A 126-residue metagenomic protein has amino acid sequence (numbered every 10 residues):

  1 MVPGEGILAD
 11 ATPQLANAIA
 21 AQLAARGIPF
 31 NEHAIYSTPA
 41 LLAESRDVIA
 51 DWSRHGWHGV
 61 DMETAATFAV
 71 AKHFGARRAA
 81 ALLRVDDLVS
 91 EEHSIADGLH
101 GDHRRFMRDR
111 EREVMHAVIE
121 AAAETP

Functional and structural regions predicted by a protein language model:
M1-P126: Glycine-rich phosphate- or other oxyanion-binding loops that anchor nucleotides, phosphorylated ligands
